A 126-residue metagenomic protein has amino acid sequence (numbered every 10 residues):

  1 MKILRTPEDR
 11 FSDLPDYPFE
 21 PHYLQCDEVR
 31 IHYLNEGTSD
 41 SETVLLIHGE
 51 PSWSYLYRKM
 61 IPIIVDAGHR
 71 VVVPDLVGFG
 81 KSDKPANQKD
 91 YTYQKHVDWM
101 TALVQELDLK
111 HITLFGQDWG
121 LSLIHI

Functional and structural regions predicted by a protein language model:
M1-T43, D66-H69, L109-K110: Alpha/beta-hydrolase fold catalytic core
L4-P7, Y17, Y57, Y93-V97: A structural signal for well-ordered alpha-helical scaffolds and beta->alpha junctions
D27, L34-E36, V73-G116: Active-site loop/oxyanion-hole signature of alpha/beta-hydrolase fold enzymes
L34-K81: Conserved HGGG/HGGXW glycine-rich cap/lid loop of the alpha/beta-hydrolase fold
W119-G120: Active-site loop->helix "elbow" adjoining a glycine-rich segment at hydrolase catalytic centers
I124-I126: Conserved small/polar residues in nucleotide/adenosyl-binding loops
